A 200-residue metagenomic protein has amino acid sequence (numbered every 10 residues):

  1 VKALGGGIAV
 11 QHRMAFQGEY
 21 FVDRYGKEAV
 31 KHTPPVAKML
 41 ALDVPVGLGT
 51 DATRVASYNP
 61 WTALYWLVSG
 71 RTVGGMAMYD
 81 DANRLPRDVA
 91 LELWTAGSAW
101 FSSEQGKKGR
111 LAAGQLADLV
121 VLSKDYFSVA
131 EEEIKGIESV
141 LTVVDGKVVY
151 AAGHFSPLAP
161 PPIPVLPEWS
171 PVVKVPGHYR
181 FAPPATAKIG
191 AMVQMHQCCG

Functional and structural regions predicted by a protein language model:
V1-V10, K27-V46, G106-R110: Histidine/acidic residue-rich metal-binding segments in metalloenzymes
V10-Q11, A63: Short, flexible segments with low predicted structural confidence
H12-F16, A52-R54: Active-site-proximal loop/turn and secondary-structure-junction residues that shape catalytic pockets, frequently
M14-Y25: Short, basic, glycine/proline-bearing loop/turn elements
G26-K27, F101: Residue-level marker of alpha-helix boundaries and capping positions
P45, A52-G200: Active-site microenvironment of metallo-dependent hydrolases
